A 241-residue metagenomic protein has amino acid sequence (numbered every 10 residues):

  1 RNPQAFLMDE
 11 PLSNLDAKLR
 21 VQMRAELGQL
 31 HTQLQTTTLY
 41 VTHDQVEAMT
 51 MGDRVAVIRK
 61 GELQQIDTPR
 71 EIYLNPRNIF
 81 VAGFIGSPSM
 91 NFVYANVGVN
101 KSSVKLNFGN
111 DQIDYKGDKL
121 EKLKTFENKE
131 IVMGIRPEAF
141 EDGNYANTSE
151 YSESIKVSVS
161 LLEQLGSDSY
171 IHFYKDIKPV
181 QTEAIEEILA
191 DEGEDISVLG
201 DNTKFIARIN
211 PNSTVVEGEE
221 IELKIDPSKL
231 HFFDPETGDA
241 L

Functional and structural regions predicted by a protein language model:
R1-F84: ABC ATPase nucleotide-binding domains
N14, N78, N91, Y151-E153: Asparagine-centered polar/low-complexity signal
V46, R70, I79, N91 (+3 more regions): Glycine-centered loop/turn positions within well-structured domains that cap or flank conserved ligand/cofactor-binding
K60, Y94, L230: Conserved coupling/switch loops of ABC nucleotide-binding domains, chiefly the family-specific signature
T68, F80, Y94-N96, K156-S160: Residues located in well-ordered beta-strands
P76-N100, G134: C-terminal boundary and immediately downstream tail of ABC-type ATPase nucleotide-binding domains
V99-L241: Non-catalytic connector elements of ABC transporters
